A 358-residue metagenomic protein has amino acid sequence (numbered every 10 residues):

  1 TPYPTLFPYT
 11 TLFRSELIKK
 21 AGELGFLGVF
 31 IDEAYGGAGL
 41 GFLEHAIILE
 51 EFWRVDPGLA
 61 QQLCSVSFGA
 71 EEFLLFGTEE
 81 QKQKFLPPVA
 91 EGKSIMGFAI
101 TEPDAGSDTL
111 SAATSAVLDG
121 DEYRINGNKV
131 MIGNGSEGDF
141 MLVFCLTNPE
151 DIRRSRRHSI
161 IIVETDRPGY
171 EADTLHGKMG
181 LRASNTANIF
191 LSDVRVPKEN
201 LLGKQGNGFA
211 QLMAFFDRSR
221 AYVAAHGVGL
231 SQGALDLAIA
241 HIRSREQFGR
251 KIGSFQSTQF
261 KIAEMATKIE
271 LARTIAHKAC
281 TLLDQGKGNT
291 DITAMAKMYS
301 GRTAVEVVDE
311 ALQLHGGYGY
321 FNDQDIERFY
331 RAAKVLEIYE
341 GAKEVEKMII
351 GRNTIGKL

Functional and structural regions predicted by a protein language model:
T1-T5: Short, exposed "boundary/linker" segments that immediately precede the start of a downstream structural module
L6, T10-V55, L59-A60, C64 (+7 more regions): Alpha-helical interface subdomain recognition
G25, I48-W53, C145-L146, I162-P168 (+1 more regions): Short Ser/Thr-interspersed hydrophobic loop/turn segments at strand-loop and sheet-helix junctions that line or gate
Q62-L63, V89, D104-S107, M131-N134 (+2 more regions): Short Gly/Pro-enriched turn/cap motifs at secondary-structure boundaries
L75-G77, V117, V143-T147, I162-E164 (+3 more regions): Short beta-strand-to-turn element immediately C-terminal to the catalytic PLP-Schiff-base lysine in fold type I
G92-I100, F144: A short, Trp-centered hydrophobic/proline-enriched beta-strand micro-motif
S111-A113, D166-P197: Flexible, small-/acidic-enriched active-site or ligand-binding loops
E122, N126-A172: A short core secondary-structure module
